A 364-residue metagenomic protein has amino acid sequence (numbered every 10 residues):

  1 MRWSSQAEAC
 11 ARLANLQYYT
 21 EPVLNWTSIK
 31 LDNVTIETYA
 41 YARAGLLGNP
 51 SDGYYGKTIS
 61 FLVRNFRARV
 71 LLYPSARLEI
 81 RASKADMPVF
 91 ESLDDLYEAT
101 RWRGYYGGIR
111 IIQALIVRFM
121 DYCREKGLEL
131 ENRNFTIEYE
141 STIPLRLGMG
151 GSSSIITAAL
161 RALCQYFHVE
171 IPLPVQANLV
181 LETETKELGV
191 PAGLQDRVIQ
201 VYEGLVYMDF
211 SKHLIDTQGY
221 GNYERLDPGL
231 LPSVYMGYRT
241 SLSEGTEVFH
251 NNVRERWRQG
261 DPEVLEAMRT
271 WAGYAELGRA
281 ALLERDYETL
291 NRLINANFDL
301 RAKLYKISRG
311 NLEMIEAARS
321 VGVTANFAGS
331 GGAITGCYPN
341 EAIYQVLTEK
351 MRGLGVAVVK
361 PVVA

Functional and structural regions predicted by a protein language model:
M1-L47, S51-G53, S60-R64, A68-E131 (+5 more regions): C-terminal nucleotide
G56-K57, L145-M149, A302-K303: A generic structural signal for short coil/turn motifs at secondary-structure boundaries
N132-N134, G331: Glycine-rich nucleotide-binding loop
I137-R146: N-terminal pre-triad scaffold of radical SAM enzymes
G148-V169: DPxDG-like acidic metal-binding loop motif
M149-G151, T324-S330: Short glycine/threonine-rich catalytic loop with a Thr-x-Gly-x-Asp
